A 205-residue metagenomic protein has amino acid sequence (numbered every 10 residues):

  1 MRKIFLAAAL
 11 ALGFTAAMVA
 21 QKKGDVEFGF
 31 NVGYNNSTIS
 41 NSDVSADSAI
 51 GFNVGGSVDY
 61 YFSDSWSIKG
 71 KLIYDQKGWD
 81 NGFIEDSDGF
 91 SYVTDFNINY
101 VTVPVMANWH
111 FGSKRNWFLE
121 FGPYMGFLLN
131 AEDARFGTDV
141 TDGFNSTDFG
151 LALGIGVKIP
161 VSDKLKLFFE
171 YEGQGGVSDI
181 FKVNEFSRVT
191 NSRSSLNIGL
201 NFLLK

Functional and structural regions predicted by a protein language model:
M1-E27, N31, L200-L204: Bacterial Sec-dependent N-terminal signal peptides
K22-V26, Y34, D59-R135, I159-L165 (+2 more regions): Gram-negative (and chloroplast) outer-membrane scaffold detector with strong preference for beta-barrel transmembrane
G24-V26, S48-F52, N97-V101, N145-L151 (+1 more regions): Residues that define the transmembrane beta-barrel architecture of outer-membrane proteins
N35-S57, S146, E185-V189: Surface-exposed strand-loop-strand hairpins of Gram-negative outer-membrane beta-barrel proteins
S40-A46, D80-S87, A131-D139, I180-F186: Outer-membrane beta-barrel translocator domains and adjoining extracellular loop/strand segments of Gram-negative
F149-I159: Conserved C-terminal beta-signal and adjacent last beta-strands/turns of outer-membrane beta-barrel proteins
F168, E172-G176, F202-K205: A hydrophobic membrane-anchoring alpha-helix module
K182-V183, R188-S192, G199-F202: Signature for the C-terminal beta-barrel architecture of outer-membrane proteins
